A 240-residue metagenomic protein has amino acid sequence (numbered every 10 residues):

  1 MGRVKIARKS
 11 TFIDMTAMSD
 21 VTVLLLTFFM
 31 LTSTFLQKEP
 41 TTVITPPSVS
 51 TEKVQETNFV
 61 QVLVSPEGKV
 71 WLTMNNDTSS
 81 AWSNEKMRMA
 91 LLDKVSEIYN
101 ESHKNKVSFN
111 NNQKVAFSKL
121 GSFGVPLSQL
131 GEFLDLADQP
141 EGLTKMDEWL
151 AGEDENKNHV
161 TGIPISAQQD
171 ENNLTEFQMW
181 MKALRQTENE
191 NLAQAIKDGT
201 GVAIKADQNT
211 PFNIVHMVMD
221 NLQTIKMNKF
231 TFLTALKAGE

Functional and structural regions predicted by a protein language model:
R3-P40: Hydrophobic single transmembrane helices highlighted by the model
L36-E240: Long, low-hydrophobicity, acidic/polar, solvent-exposed interaction domains
